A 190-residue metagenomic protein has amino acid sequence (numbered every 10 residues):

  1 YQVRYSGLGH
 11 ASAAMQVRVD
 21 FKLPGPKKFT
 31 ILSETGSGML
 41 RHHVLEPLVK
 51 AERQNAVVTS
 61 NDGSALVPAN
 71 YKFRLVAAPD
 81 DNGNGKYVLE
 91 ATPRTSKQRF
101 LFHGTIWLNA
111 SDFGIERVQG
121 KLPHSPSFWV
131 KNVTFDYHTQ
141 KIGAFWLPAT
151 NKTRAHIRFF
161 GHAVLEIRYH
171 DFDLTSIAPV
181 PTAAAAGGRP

Functional and structural regions predicted by a protein language model:
Y1-H103, S111-G114, P123-V133, Q140-F145 (+1 more regions): Structured extracytoplasmic
W146-T150: Short, positively biased Gly/Pro-containing turn/loop motifs at secondary-structure boundaries
